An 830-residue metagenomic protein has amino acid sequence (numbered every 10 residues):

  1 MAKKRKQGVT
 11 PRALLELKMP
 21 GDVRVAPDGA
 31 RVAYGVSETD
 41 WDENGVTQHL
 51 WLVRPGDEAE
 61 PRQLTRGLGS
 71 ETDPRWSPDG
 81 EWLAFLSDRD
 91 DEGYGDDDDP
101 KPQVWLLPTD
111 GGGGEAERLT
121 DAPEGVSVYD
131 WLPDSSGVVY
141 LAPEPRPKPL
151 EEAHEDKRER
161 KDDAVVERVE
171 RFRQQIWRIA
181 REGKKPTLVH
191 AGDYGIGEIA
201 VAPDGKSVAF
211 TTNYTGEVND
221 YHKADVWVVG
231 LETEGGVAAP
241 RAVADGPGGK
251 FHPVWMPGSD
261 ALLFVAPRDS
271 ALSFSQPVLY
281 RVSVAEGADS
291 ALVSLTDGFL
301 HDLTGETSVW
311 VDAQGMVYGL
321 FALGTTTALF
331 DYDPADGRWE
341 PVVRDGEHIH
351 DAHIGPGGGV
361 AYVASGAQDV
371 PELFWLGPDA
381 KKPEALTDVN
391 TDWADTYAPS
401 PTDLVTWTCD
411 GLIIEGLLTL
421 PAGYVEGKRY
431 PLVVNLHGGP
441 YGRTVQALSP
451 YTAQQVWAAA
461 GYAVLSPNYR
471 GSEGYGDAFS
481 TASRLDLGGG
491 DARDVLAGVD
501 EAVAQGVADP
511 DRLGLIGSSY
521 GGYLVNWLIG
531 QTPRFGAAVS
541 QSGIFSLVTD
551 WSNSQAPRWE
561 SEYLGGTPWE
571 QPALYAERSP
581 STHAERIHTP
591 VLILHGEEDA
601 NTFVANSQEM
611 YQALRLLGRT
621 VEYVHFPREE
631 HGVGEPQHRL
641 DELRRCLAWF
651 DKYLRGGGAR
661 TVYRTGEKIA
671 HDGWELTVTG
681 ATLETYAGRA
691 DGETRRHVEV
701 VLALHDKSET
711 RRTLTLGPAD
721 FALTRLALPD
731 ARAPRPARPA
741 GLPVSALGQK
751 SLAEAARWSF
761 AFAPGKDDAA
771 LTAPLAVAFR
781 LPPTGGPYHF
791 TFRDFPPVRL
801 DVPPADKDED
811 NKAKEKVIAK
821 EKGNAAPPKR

Functional and structural regions predicted by a protein language model:
A2, D22-R24, V139-L141, K148-L150 (+10 more regions): Non-catalytic accessory segments flanking enzyme active sites
P27-D28, P78-D79, P133-D134, P203-D204 (+3 more regions): Residue-level detector of Asp-centered blade-edge/turn motifs that repeat once per structural unit in beta-propeller
V32, L83, V138-V139, V208 (+3 more regions): Hydrophobic beta-strand positions that form the internal "hydrophobic ladder" of WD40/Gbeta-like beta-propeller blades
V36-H49, T65-E71, A84-W105, D121-S127 (+12 more regions): A flexible loop/linker signature enriched in serine peptidases of the S9 family
R54-D57, P108-G112, A180-K184, L231-G235 (+3 more regions): Short loop/turn segments that connect beta-strands within beta-propeller blades
T387-D511, S518, T549-W559: Cap/lid segment of the alpha/beta-hydrolase catalytic domain
S466-R660: Active-site-proximal cap/loop segments of hydrolase catalytic domains
A659-R830: Conserved functional micro-motifs across diverse proteins
